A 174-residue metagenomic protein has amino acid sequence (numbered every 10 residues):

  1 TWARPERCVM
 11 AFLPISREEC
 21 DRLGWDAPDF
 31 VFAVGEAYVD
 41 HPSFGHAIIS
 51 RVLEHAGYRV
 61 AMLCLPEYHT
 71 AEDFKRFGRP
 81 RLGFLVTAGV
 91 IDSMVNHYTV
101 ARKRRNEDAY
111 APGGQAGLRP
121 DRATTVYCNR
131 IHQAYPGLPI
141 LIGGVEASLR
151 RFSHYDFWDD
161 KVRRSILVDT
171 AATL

Functional and structural regions predicted by a protein language model:
C8-G24: Short N-terminal or domain-adjacent regulatory/targeting segments
E18-D21, F32-E36: Long, low-complexity, serine/threonine- and charged-residue-rich intrinsically disordered N-terminal tails that act as
G24-F30, P80: A short, charged/proline- and glycine-enriched loop that marks the coil->beta-strand transition at the N-terminal
A37, G45, C64-L174: Glycine-rich beta-alpha loop elements in corrinoid/cobalamin-binding modules across cobalamin-dependent enzymes
I48-V60: Short helix-loop-beta junction
